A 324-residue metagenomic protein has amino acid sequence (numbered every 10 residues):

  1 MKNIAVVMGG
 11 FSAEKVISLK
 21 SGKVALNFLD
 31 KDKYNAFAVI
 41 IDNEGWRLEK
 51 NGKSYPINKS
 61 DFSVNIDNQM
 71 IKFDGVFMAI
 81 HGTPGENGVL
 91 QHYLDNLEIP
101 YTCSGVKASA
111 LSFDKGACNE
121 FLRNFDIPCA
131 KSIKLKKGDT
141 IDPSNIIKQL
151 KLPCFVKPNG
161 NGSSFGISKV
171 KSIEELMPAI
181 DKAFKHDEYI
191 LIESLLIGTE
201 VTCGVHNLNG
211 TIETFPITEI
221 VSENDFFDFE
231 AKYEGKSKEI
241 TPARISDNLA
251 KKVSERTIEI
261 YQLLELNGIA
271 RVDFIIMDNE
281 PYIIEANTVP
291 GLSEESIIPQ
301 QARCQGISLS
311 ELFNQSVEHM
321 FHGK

Functional and structural regions predicted by a protein language model:
M1-K107, L111-F113, A117, K136-S144 (+1 more regions): ATP-binding N-terminal substructure of ATP-dependent carboxylate-amine bond-forming enzymes
K2-M8, K20, A36, M70 (+2 more regions): Active-site nucleotide/adenylate-binding loops and adjacent lid/helix of ATP-dependent enzymes
D32, L97, L150-L152, H186 (+1 more regions): Structured helix-beta-strand junction loops
H92-Y101, S172, M177, Q305-I307: A glycine- and small-aliphatic-rich helix-loop capping segment at beta-alpha/alpha-beta transitions that lines
L94, F121-R123, A302: Structural element of the ATP-grasp superfamily
K171-E255, I276, P281-Y282: Phosphate-binding site of ATP-dependent enzymes
S194, Y261-E294, A302: Conserved metal-phosphate-binding beta-hairpin within the catalytic cores of diverse ATP-dependent phosphoryl-transfer
E219-A270, I297-K324: Active-site "cap" helix and flanking loop/linker of ATP-utilizing ligase/carboxylase catalytic domains
